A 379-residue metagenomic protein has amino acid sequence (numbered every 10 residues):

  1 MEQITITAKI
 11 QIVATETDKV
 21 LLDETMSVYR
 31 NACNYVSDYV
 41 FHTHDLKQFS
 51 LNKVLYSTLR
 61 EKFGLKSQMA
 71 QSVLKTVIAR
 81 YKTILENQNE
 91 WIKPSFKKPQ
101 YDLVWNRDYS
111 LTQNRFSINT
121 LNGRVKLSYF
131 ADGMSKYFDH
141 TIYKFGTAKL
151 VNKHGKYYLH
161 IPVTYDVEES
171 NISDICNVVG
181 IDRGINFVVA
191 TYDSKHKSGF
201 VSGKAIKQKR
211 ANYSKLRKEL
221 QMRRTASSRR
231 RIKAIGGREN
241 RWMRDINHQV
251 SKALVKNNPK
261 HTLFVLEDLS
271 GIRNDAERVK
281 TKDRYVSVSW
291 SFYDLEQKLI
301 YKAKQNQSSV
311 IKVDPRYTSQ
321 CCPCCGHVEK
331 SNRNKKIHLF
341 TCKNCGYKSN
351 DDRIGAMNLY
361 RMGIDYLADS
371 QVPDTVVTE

Functional and structural regions predicted by a protein language model:
M1-E379: Nucleic-acid substrate recognition interfaces
